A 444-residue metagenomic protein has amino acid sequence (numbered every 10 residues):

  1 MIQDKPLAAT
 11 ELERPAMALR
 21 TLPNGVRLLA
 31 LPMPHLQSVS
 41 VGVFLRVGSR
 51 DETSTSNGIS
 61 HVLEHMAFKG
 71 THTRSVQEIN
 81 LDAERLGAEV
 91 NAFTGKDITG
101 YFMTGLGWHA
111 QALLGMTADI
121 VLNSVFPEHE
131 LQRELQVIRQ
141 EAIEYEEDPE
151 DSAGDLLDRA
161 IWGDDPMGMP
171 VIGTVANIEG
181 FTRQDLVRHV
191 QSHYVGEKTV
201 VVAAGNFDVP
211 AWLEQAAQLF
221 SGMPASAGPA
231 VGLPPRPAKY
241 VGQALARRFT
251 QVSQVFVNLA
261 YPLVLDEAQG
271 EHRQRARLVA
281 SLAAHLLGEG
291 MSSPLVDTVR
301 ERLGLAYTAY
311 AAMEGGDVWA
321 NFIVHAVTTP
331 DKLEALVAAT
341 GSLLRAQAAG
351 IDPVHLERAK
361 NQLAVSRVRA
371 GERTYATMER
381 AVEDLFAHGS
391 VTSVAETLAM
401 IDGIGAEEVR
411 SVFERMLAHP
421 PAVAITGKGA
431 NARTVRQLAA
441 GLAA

Functional and structural regions predicted by a protein language model:
M1-Q3, T21, V76-V231, E301-A444: Charge-rich, well-structured scaffold segments of protease-associated domains
M1-S38: N- or domain-start disorder-to-order transition segments that initiate the globular core
I2-K5, A9, A30, S49 (+3 more regions): A glycine- and charged-residue-rich anion-binding loop/surface
A18, L29-P32, V190-Q191, Q243-R248 (+1 more regions): Short, surface-exposed beta-strand/loop micro-motifs that present aromatic residues
M33, G42-F44, G228-S292: His/Glu-based metal-binding/catalytic segments typifying zinc-dependent metallopeptidases
H35, S40-T104, L286-L305, G316: M16/MPP (pitrilysin/insulinase) zinc-metallopeptidase core fold and M16-derived inactive scaffolds
G48-D51, V209-P210, L265-A268, D331-E334: Short beta-strands and strand-coil junctions in structured, solvent-facing domains, enriched
E52, S56, A110, L114 (+5 more regions): Short, charged, low-complexity patches
